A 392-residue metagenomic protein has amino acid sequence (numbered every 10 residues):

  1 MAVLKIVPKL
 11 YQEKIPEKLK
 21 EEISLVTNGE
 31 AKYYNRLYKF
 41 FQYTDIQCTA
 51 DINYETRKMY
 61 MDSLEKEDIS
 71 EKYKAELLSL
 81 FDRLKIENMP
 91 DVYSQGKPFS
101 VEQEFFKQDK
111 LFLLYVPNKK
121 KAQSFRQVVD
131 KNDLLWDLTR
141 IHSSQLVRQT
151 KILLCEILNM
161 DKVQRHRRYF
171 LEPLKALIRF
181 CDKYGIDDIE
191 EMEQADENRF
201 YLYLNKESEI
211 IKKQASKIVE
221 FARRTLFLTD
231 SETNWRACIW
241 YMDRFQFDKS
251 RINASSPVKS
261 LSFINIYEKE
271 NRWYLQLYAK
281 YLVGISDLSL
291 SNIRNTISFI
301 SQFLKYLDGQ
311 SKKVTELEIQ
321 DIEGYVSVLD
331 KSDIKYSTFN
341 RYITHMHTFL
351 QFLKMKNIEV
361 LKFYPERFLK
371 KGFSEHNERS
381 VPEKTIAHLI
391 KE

Functional and structural regions predicted by a protein language model:
M1-K14, N88-K107, L113-P117, Q123-C155 (+1 more regions): N-terminal DNA-binding module of tyrosine recombinases/phage integrases
Q12, F373-E392: Long, amphipathic, Lys/Arg-enriched alpha-helical "connector/arm" segment
E17-V116, L153-Y241, L277-S291, I300-N377: N-terminal core-binding DNA-recognition domain of tyrosine recombinases/integrases
L138, L146, I297-I300, I343: Short amphipathic alpha-helical/adjacent loop interface patches that line ligand and macromolecule-binding sites
K269-L277, E316-E323, K384-I386, I390: Active-site-adjacent bridging/hinge elements
